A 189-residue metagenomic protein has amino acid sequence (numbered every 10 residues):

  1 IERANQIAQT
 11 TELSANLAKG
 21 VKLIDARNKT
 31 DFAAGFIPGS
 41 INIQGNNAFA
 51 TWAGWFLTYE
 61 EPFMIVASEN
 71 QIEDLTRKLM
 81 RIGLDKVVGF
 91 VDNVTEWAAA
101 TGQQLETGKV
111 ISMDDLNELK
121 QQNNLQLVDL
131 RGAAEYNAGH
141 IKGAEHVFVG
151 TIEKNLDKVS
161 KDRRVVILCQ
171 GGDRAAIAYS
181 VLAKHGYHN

Functional and structural regions predicted by a protein language model:
I1-E2, K29-Q126, L130-N189: Rhodanese-like catalytic fold shared by cysteine-dependent sulfurtransferases and DSP/PTP-type phosphatases
I1-K19, I24, N28-F32: C-terminal accessory/connector segments of nucleic-acid motor ATPases
